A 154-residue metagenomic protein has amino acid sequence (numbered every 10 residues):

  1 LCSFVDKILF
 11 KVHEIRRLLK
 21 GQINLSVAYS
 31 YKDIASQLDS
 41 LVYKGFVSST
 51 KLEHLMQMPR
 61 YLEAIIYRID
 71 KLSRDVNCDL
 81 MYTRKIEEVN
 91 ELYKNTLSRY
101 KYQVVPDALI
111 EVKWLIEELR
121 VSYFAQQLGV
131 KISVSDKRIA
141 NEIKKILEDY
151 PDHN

Functional and structural regions predicted by a protein language model:
L1-N154: Extended, well-ordered protein cores
